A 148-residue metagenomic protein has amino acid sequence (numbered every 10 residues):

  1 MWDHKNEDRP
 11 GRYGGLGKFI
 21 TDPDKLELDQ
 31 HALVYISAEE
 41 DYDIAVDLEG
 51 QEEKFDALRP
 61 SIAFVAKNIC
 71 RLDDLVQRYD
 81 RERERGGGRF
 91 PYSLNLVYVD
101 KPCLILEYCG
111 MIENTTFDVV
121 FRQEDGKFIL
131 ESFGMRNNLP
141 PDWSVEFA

Functional and structural regions predicted by a protein language model:
M1-E82: Long, contiguous N-terminal structural blocks used for assembly/anchoring
M1-K25, Y98-A148: Acidic, proline/glycine-rich low-complexity IDRs
A63-D125: Amphipathic protein-protein interaction modules
